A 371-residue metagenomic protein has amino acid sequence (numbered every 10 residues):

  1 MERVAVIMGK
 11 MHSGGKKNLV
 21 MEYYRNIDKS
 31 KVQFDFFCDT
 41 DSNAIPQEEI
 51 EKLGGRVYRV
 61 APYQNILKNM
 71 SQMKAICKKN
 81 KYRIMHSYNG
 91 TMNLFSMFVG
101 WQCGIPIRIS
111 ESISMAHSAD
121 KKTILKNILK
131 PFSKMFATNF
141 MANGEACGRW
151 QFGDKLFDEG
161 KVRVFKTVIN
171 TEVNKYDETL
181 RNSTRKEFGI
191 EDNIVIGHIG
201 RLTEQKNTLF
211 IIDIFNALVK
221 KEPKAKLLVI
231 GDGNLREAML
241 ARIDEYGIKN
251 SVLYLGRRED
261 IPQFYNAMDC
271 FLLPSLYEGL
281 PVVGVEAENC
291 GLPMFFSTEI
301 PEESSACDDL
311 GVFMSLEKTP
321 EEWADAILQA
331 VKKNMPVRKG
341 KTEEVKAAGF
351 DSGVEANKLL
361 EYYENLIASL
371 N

Functional and structural regions predicted by a protein language model:
E2, V6-N18, E22-K68, N234 (+1 more regions): N-terminal strand-loop element at the rim of the active site of nucleotide-sugar-dependent glycosyltransferases
G14-E22, I194, H198-A217, N234-L240: A conserved mid-protein helix/loop that constitutes part of the nucleotide-sugar donor-binding site
S87-F95, S112: Short His-centered aromatic/hydrophobic patch
A137-K175: A short, active-site helix/loop in glycosyltransferases that binds the activated sugar's phosphate group
K175-G189: A short helix/loop element that forms part of the nucleotide-sugar donor recognition site in Leloir-type
L240-G256: Nucleotide-activated donor-binding/catalytic signature segment of Leloir-type glycosyltransferases, i.e., the conserved
R257, L276: Aromatic "clamp/platform" in nucleotide-sugar-dependent glycosyltransferases that forms part of the donor/acceptor
E303-K332: Change "using UDP/GDP/dTDP sugars" to "using nucleotide sugars
